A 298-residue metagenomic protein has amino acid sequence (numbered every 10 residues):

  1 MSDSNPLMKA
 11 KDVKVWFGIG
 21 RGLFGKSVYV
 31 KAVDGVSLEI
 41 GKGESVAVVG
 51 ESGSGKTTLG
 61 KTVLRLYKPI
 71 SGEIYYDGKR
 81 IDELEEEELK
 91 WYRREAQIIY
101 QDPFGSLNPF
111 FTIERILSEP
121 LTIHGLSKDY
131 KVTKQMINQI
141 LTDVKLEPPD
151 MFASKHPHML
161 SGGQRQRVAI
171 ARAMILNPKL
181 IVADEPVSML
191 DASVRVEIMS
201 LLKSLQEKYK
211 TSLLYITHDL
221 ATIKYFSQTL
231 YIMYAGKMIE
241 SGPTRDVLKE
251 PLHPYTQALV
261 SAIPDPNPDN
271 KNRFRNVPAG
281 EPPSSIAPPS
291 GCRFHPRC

Functional and structural regions predicted by a protein language model:
G20-F24, E147, P243-R297: Charged, flexible cofactor/metal-binding loops and thiol motifs
F24-S27, I81-Q97, I123, D246-P251 (+1 more regions): ABC ATPase NBD coupling module
L64: Helix-to-loop junction immediately C-terminal to a conserved catalytic motif
G72-R80: Conserved ABC transporter NBD signature motif
K155-L160, Q164: Conserved ABC ATPase signature
I175-K179: A short, proline-enriched helix->beta-strand linker immediately N-terminal to the Walker B motif in ABC-type P-loop
L190, V194-K271: P-loop NTP-binding/switch modules centered on Walker-like glycine-rich loops
